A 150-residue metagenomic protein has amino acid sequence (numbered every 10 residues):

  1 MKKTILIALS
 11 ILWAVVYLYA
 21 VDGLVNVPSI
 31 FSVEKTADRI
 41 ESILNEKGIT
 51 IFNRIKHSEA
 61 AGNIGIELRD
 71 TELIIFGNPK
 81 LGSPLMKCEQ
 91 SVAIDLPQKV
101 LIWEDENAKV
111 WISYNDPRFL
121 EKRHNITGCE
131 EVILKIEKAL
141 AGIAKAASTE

Functional and structural regions predicted by a protein language model:
M1-T4: Positively charged n-region of N-terminal signal peptides that target proteins for export
L6-S10: Sec-dependent N-terminal signal peptides
W13-I51, I55: Terminal, regulation- and interaction-focused segments at domain boundaries
T36, I40, H57, V132 (+1 more regions): Stable alpha-helical elements in mature extracytoplasmic
E41, N45, F52, K56-Q98 (+1 more regions): Compact, glycine-rich, soluble single-domain proteins
K99-I126: Beta-strand/loop substructures that line and gate deep hydrophobic ligand-binding cavities in soluble
R118-E150: C-terminal partner/receptor-binding element of secreted or periplasmic proteins
